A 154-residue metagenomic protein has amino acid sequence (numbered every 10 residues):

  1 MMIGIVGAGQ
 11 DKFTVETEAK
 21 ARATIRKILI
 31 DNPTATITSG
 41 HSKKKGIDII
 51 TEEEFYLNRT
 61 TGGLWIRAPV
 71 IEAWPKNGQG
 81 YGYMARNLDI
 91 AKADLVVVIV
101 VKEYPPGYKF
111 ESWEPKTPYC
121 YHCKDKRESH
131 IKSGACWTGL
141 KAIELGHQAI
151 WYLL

Functional and structural regions predicted by a protein language model:
M2-L154: Acidic/glycine-enriched connector segments
